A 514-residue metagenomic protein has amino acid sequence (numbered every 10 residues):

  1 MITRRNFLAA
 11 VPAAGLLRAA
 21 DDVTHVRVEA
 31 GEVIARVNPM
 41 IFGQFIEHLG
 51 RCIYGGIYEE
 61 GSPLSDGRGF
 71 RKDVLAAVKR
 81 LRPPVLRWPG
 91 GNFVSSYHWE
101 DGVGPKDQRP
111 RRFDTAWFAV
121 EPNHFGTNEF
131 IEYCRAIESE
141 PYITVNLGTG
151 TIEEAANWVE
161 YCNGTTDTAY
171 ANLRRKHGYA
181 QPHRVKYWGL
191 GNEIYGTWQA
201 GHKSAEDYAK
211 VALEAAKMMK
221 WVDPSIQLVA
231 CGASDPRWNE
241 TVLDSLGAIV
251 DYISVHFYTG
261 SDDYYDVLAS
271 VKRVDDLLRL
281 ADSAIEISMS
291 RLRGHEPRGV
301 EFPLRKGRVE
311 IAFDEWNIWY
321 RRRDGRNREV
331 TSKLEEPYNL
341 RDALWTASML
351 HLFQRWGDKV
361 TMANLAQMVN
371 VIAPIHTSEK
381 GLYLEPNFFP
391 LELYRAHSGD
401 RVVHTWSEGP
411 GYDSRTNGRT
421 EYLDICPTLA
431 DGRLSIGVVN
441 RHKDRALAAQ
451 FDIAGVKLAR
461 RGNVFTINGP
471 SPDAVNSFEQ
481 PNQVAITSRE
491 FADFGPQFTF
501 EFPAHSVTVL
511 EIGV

Functional and structural regions predicted by a protein language model:
I2-T3, F7-N239, L243-Y252, V274-D275 (+2 more regions): Non-catalytic accessory regions flanking glycosidase/transglycosidase catalytic cores in CAZymes
H256-S270: Active-site His/acidic residue clusters
